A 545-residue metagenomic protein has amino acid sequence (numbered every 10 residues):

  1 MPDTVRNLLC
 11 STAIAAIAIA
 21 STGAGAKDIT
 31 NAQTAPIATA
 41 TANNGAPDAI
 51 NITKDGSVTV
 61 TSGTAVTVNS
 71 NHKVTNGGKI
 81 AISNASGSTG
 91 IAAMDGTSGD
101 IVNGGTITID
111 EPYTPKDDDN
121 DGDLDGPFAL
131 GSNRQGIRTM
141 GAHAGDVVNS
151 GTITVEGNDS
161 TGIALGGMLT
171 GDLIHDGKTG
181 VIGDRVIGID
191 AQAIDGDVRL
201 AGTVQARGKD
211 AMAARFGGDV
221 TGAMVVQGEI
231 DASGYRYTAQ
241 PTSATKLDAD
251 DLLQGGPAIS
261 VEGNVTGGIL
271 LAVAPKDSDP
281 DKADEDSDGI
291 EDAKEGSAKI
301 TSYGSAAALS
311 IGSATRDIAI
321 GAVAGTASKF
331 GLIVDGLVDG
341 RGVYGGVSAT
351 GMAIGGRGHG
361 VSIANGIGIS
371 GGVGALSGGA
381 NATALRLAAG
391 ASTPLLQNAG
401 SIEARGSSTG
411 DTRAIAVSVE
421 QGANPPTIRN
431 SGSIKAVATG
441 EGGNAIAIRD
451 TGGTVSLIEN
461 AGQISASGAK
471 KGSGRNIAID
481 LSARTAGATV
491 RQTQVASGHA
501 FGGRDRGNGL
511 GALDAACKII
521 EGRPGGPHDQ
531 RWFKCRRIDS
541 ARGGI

Functional and structural regions predicted by a protein language model:
M1-A26: Gram-negative bacterial Sec-dependent N-terminal signal peptides
L9-T12, Q33-A38: Short N-terminal leader segment in a subset of presequences, especially plant chloroplast and some mitochondrial
A26, P36-T53, V68-S83, G87-I545: Surface-exposed loop/turn motifs in large extracellular/passenger domains
T59-S62: Beta-strand-rich domains and repeat architectures in extracellular enzymes and scaffolds, especially beta-propellers
